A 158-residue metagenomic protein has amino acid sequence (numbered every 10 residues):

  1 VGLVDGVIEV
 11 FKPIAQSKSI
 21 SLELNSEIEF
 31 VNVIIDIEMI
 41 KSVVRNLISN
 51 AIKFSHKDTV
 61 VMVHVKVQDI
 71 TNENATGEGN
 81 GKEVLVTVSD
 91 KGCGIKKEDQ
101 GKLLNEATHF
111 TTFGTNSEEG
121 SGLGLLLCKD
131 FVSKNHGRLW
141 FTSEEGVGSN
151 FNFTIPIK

Functional and structural regions predicted by a protein language model:
P13, C93-G94: Glycine-rich G1-box
Q16, S21-V31, Q68: Conserved catalytic submotifs in the C-terminal HATPase_c
A51-I52: Short helix-loop "hinge" at the ATP-lid/N-box region of the Bergerat-fold HATPase_c
I95-H109: Short conserved segment of the HATPase_c
T108-E119: Glycine-rich ATP-lid/hinge loop adjacent to the conserved G-boxes
E119, G124, C128: Short alpha-helical Gxxx[C/S/T] motif in the catalytic ATP-binding
H136-T142: Glycine-rich ATP-binding loops of the HATPase_c
